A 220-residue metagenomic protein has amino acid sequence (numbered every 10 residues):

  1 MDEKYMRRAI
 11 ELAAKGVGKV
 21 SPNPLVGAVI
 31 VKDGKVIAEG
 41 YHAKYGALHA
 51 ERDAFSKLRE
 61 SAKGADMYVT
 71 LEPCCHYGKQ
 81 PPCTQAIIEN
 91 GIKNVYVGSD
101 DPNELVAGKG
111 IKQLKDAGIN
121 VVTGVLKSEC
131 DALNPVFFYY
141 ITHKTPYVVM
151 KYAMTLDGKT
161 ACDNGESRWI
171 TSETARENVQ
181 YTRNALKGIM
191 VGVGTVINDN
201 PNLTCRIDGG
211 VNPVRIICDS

Functional and structural regions predicted by a protein language model:
M1-V20, D33-V36, Y77-S220: Zinc-dependent deaminase
Y5, P22-P24, A50-E51: Short N-terminal amphipathic alpha-helix/helix-capping patch enriched in small hydrophobics with frequent Ser/Thr
S21-V26, K32, K63-A65: Acidic, glycine-enriched active-site microenvironments
G27-V29, G40, E72, A153 (+1 more regions): Anionic group-transfer/hydrolysis microenvironments
A28, M67, V148-Y152: A structural signal for short, well-ordered beta-strand segments
A28-K32, V36-S56, L126: N-terminal beta-alpha supersecondary unit
K35-L48, D66, T70-P73, G210-I217: Acidic/glycine-enriched edge-of-secondary-structure segments
R52-Y77: Mobile, glycine- and charge-enriched loop segments and immediately flanking short secondary-structure elements within
